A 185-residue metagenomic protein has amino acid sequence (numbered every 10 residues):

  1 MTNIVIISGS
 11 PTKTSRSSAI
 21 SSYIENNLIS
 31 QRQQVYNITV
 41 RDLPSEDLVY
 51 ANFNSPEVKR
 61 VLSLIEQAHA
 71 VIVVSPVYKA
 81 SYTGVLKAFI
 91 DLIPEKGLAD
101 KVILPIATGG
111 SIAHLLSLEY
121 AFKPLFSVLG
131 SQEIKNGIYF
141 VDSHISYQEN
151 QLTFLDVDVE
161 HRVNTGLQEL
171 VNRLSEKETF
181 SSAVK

Functional and structural regions predicted by a protein language model:
M1-L92, F154-K185: N-terminal beta1-alpha1-beta2 submodule of the flavodoxin-like/Rossmannoid cofactor-binding fold
G9, G84, D100, G109-G110: Glycine-centered flexibility sites
Q34, A99-K101: A generic structural signal for short beta-strands and their flanking turns/coil linkers
Y36-S45, L129-E149: Mobile beta-alpha loop/short-helix "lid" or hinge segments that flank ligand
D47-Y50, S117, Y147-Q151: Short aromatic-enriched loop/helix-cap "lid" or pocket-rim segments at secondary-structure transitions that line
E95-A99, L129: Short, conserved loop/helix-junction motifs that constitute active-site signature segments in enzyme catalytic cores
I103-D142: Short, glycine-/small-residue-rich phosphate/pyrophosphate-handling segment
